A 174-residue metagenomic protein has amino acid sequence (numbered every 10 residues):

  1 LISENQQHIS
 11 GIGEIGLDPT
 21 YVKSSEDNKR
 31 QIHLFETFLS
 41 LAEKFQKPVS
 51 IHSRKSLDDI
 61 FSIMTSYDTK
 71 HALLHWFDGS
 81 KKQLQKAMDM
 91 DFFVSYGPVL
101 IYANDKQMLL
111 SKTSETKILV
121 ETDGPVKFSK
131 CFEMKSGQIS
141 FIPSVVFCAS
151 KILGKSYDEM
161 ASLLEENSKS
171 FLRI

Functional and structural regions predicted by a protein language model:
L1-M90, M108, E133-G137, K155-Y157: Divalent metal-binding pocket/active-site signature
S40-L41, I142-I174: Mid-to-C-terminal alpha-helical segments outside catalytic/metal-binding sites
W76, P98-V99, T122-G124: Short secondary-structure boundary segments
M90, T113-S114: Short, structured coil segments at secondary-structure junctions
F93-Q107: Active-site glycine- and acidic-residue-rich loops that bind and position anionic ligands or nucleotide-like cofactors
G97-P98, K130-S136, A149: Short, glycine/charged-rich beta-strand-loop motifs at protein surfaces that mediate ligand recognition and catalysis
T116-K135: Short acidic/histidine-rich active-site segments
